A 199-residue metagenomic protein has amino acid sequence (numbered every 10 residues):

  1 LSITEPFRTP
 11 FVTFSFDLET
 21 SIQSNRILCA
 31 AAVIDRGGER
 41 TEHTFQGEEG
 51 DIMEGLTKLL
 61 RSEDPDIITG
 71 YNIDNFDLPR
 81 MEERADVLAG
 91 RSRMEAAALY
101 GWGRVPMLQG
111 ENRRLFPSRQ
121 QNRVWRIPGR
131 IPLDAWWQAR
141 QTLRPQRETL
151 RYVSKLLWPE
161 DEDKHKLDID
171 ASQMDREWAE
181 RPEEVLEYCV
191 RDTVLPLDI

Functional and structural regions predicted by a protein language model:
L1-I67, G90-R93, V190-I199: DnaQ-like (DEDDh/DEDDy) 3′-5′ exonuclease domain used for proofreading and 3′-end trimming on nucleic acids
F16-L18, I73, A135: Residues immediately flanking
N25-I27, I73, L78-R84: A short acidic (Asp/Glu
I68, L78, V87-T193: Active-site-proximal helix-loop-helix substrate-binding element of RNase H-like nuclease domains
